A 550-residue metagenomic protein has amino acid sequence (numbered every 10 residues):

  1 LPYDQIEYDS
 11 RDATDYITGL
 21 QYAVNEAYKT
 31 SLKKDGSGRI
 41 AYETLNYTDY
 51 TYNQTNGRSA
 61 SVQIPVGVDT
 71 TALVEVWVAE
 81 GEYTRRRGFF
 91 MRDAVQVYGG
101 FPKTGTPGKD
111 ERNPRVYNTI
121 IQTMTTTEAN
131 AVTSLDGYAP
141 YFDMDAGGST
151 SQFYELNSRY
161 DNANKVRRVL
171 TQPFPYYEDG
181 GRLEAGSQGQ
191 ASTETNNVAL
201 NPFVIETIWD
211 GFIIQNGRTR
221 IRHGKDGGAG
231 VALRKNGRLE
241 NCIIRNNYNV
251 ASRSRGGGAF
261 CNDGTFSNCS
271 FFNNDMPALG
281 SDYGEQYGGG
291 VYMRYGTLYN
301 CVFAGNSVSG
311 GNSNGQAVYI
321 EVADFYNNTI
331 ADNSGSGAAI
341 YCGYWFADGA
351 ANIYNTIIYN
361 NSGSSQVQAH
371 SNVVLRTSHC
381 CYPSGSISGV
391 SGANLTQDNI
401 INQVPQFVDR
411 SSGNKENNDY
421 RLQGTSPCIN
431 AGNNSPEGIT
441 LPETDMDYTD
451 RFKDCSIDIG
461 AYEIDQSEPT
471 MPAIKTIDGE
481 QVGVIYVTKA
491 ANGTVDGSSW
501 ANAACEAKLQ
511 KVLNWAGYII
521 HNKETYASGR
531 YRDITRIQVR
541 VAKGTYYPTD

Functional and structural regions predicted by a protein language model:
L1-Q21, A131-S158, K225-D226, D282-Y283 (+5 more regions): Short, polar loop/linker segments at the starts of domains and inter-domain junctions
L1-W77, K489-R540, Y546-P548: Acidic Gly/Asp/Thr-rich repetitive segments characteristic of extracellular carbohydrate-active and adhesion proteins
Q21, S59-T71, Y83-Q96, G105-D210 (+5 more regions): Extracellular beta-strand-rich solenoid/capping regions of secreted or surface-exposed proteins that bind or remodel
A23, V97, I121, F212 (+8 more regions): Residue-level detector of buried hydrophobic side-chain packing in well-ordered secondary-structure elements
T70, Y462-V482: Low-complexity, Pro/Thr/Ser/Gly/Ala-rich linker/spacer regions in secreted, extracellular modular proteins
E75-A79, Q96-Y98, I208-Q215, V302 (+5 more regions): Residues within well-ordered beta-strands of beta-sheet-rich folds
T84-Q96, P102-R115, T127, G224 (+3 more regions): Predominantly extracellular beta-rich ligand-binding scaffolds that present long acidic/polar faces for carbohydrate
A129-A131, G137-D143, G148, T171-P175 (+4 more regions): C-terminal accessory segments
